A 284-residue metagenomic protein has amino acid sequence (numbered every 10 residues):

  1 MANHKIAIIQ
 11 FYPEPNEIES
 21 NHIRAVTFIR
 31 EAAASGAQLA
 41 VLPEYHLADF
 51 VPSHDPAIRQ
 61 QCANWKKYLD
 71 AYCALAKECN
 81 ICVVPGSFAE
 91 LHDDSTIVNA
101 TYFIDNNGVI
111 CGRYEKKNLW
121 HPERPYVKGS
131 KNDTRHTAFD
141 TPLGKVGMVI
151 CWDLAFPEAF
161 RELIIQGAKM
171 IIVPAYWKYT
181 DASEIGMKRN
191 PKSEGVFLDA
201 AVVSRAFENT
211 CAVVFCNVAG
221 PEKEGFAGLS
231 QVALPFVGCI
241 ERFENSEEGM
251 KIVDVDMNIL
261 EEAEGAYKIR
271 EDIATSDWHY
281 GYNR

Functional and structural regions predicted by a protein language model:
A2-I8: Extreme N-terminal starter segment of soluble prokaryotic enzymes
Q10-N16: Short polar catalytic/cofactor-binding loops
N21, I29-I58, A76, V83-V84 (+5 more regions): Active-site beta-strand/loop signature of hydrolases that rely on acidic residues for catalysis
A48, Y102, Y114-W120, Q231 (+1 more regions): Short beta->alpha transition motifs characteristic of CBS
N64-V84, A155-M250: CN hydrolase (nitrilase-like) catalytic-core segments centered on the catalytic cysteine and neighboring Lys/Glu
P85-S87, A100-F103, T137, S230-V232 (+1 more regions): Short beta-strand scaffold segments in enzyme catalytic cores
L91-T96, P221-G225: Short loop/turn motifs at secondary-structure junctions and domain boundaries
H92-A201, E262-I273: Active-site catalytic loop in hydrolytic enzyme cores
